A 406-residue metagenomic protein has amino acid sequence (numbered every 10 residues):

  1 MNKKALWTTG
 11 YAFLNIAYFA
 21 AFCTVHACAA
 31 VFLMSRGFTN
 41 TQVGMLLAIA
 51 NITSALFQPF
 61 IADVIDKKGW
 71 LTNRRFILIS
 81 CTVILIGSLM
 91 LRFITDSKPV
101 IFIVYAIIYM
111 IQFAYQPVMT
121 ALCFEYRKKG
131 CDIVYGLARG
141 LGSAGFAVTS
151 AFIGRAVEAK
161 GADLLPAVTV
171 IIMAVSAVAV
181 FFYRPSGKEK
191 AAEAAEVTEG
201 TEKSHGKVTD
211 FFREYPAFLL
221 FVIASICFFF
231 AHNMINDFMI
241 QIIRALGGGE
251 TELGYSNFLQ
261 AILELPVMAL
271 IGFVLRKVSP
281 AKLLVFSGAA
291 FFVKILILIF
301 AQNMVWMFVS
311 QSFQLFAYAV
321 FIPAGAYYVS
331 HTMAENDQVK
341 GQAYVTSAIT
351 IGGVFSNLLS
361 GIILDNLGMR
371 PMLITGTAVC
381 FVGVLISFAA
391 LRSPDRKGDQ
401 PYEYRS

Functional and structural regions predicted by a protein language model:
M1-A5, R184-V222: Juxtamembrane intracellular "pre-TM" segments in multi-pass secondary transporters
N2-N51, A217-A224, F228-S256: Helix-loop boundary and gating motifs at the non-cytosolic
I16, K98-Y115, I226, W306-V320: Hydrophobic core of transmembrane alpha-helices in multi-pass small-molecule transporters, especially MFS/SLC-type
N40-T41, K129-L141, E250-T251, M333-V345: Loop-to-transmembrane helix entry/capping segments in MFS-fold secondary transporters and related SLC/MFSD carriers
F57-L71, V157, V267-S279, L364-D365: Helix-to-loop junctions at the C-terminal end of transmembrane segments in multipass secondary transporters
R75-L89, K282-I297: Structural signature of the two symmetry-related core transmembrane helices
F113-K128, V320-M333: Intracellular juxtamembrane helix-capping segments at the cytosolic ends of symmetry-related transmembrane helices
L165-F182, M372-A390: Symmetry-related core transmembrane helices of the 12-TM Major Facilitator Superfamily/SLC fold
